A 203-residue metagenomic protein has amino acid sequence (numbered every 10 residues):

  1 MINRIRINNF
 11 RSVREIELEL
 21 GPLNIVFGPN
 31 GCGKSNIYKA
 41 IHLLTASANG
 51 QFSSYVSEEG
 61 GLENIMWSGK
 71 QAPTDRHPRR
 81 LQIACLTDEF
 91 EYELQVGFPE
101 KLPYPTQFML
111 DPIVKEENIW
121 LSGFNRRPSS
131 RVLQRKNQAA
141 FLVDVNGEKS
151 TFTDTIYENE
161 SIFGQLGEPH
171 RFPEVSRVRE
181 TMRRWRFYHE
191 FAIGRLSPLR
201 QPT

Functional and structural regions predicted by a protein language model:
M1-R14: N-terminal pre-Walker A segment at the start of P-loop NTPase domains
N3, I16, L81-I83, Y92 (+1 more regions): Hydrophobic residues positioned within well-ordered beta-strands of beta-sheet architectures
E15-G21: Phosphate-binding P-loop
V26: Hydrophobic anchor at the beta1->P-loop junction of P-loop NTPases
K34: Conserved lysine of the Walker
K39-Q107: Conserved P-loop NTP-binding catalytic core
D88-T203: Electropositive, glycine-dotted interaction segments that contact anionic polymers or phosphate-rich ligands
